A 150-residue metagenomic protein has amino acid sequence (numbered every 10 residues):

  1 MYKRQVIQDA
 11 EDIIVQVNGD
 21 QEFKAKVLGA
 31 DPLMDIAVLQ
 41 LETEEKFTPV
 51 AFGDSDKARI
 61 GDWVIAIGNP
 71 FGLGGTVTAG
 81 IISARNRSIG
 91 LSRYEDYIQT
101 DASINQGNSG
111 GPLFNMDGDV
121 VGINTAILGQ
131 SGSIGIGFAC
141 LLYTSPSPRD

Functional and structural regions predicted by a protein language model:
K3-S145, R149: Serine-dependent protease modules
